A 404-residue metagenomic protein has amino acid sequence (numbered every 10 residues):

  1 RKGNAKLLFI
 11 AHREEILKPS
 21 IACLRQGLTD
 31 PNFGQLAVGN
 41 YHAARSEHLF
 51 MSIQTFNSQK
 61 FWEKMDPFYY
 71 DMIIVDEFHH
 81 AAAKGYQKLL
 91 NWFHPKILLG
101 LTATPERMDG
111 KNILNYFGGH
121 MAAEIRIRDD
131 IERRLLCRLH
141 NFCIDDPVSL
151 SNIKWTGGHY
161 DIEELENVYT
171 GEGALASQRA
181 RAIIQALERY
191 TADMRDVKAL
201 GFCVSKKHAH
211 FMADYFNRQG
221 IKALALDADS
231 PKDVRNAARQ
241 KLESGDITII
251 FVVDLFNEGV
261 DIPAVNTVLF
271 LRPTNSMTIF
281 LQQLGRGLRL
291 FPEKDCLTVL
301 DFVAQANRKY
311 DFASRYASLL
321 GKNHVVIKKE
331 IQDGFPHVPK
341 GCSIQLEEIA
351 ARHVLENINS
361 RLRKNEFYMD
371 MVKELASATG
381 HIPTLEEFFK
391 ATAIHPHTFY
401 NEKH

Functional and structural regions predicted by a protein language model:
L7, E14-V38: Conserved helix-turn-beta segment of the N-terminal RecA-like "Helicase ATP-binding" lobe in SF1/SF2 helicases
K18, G34-H42, F61, H210-D214 (+1 more regions): Conserved helicase ATPase core of P-loop NTP-dependent helicases/translocases
V38-M72, A83-K88: Conserved helix/coil segment N-terminal to the catalytic DExD/H
H79-F142: Post-DEXD/H (motif II) to motif III coupling segment of the RecA-like Helicase ATP-binding lobe
A123-L200: Conserved interdomain linker/interface between the two RecA-like ATPase lobes of SF2 helicase motors
R179, R189, F312-H404: Long, largely alpha-helical accessory region at the distal end of helicase-like NTP-driven motors
I249-V252, F256-P273, I279-Q282, L297-F302: A short beta-strand element within the Helicase C-terminal
M277-Q282, R286-S318: Conserved segment of the helicase C-terminal RecA-like domain
